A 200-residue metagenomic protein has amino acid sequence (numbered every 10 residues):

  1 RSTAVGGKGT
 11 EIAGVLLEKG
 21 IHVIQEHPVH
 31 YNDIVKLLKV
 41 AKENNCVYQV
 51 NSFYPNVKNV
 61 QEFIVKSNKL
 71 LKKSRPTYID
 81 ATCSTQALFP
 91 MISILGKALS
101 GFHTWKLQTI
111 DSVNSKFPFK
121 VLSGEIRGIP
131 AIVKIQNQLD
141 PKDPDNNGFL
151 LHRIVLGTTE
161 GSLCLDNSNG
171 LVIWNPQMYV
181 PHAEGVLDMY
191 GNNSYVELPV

Functional and structural regions predicted by a protein language model:
R1-A4, H22-V29, N51-Q61, V180-G191 (+1 more regions): Phosphate-binding glycine-rich loops and adjacent basic patches that engage nucleotide phosphates, nucleic-acid
R1-V40: Beta-loop-alpha module in the N-terminal Rossmann-like domain of NAD(P)-dependent dehydrogenases, especially those
G14-V15, C46, V200: C-terminal helix-rich "cap/oligomerization" subdomain common to oxidoreductases
K19-G20, E43-N44, K73, G101 (+1 more regions): Structured helix-beta-strand junction loops
I24, H30-I94: A contiguous active-site-proximal alpha/beta segment in oxidoreductase catalytic domains
F89-L198: Contiguous beta-strand/loop segments that form the cofactor/metal-binding neighborhood of enzyme cores
